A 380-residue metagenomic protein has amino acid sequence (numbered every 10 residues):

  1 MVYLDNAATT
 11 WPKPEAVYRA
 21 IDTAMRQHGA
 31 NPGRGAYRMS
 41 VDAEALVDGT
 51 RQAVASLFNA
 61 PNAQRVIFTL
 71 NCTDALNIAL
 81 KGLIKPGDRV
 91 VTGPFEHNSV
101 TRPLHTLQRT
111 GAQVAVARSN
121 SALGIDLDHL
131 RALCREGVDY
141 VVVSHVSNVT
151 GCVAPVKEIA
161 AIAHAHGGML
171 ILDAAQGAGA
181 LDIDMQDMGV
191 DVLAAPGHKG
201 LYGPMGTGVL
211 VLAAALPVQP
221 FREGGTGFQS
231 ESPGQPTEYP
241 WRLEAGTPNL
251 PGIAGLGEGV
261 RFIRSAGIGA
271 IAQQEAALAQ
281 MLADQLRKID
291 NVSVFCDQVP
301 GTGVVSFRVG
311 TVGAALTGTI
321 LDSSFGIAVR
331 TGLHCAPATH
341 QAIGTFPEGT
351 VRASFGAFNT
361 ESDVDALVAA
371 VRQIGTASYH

Functional and structural regions predicted by a protein language model:
M1-H380: Pyridoxal 5′-phosphate
